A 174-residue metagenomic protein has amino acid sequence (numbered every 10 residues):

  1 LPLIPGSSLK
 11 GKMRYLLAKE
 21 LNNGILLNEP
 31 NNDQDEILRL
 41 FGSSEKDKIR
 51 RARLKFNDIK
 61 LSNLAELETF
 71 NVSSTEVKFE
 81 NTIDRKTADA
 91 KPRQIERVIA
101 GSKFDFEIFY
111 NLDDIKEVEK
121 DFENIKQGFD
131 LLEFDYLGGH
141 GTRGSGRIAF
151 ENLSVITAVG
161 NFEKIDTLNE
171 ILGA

Functional and structural regions predicted by a protein language model:
L1-I83, T87-A174: RNA-binding basic/glycine-rich loop and surface signature characteristic of RAMP-family CRISPR effectors
